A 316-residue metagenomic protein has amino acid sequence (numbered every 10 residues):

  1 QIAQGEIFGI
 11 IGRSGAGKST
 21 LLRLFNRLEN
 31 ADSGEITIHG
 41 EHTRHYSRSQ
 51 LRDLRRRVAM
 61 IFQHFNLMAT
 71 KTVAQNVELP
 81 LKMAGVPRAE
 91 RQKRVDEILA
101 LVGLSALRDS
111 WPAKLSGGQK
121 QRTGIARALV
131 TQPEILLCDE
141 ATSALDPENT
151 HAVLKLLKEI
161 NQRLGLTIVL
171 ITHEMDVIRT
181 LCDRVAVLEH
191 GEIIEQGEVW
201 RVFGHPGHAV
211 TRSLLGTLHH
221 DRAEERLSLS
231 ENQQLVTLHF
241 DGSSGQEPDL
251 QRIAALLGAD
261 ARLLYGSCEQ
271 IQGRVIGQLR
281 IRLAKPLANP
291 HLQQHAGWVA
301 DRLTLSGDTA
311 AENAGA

Functional and structural regions predicted by a protein language model:
N26: Helix-to-loop junction immediately C-terminal to a conserved catalytic motif
E41-H42, E78, K82, A89-A106: Conserved ABC ATPase "signature" region
T43-A59, M83, R88, V202-P206: ABC ATPase NBD coupling module
W111-L115, Q119-Q121: Conserved ABC ATPase signature
V130-E134: A short, proline-enriched helix->beta-strand linker immediately N-terminal to the Walker B motif in ABC-type P-loop
Q196-G197, H205: ABC ATPase "signature
